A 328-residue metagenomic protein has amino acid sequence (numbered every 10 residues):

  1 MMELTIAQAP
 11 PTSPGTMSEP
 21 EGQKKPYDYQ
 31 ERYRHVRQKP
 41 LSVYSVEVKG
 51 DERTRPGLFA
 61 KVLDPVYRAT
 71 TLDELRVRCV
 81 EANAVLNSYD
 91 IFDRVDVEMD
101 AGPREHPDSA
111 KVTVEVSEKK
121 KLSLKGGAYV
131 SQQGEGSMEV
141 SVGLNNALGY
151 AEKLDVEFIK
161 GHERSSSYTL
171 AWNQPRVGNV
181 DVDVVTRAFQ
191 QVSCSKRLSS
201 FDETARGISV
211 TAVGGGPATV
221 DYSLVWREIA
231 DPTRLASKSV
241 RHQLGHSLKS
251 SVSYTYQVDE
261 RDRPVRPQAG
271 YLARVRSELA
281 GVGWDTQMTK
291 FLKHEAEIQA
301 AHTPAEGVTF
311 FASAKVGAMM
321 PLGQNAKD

Functional and structural regions predicted by a protein language model:
M2-E74, M99-N145, N179-D183, Y271: Periplasmic POTRA and POTRA-like interaction domains that precede and scaffold membrane channels/assemblies
I6, V213, P304: Basic phosphate/pyrophosphate-binding loop/patch that engages nucleotide-derived ligands
R53-T54, R68-A69, K121-S123, L148-G149 (+7 more regions): Short beta-strands and strand-coil junctions in structured, solvent-facing domains, enriched
L63-P65, Q190-V192, S277-G281: Short, histidine-centered active-site or binding-site loop motifs used for metal coordination, general acid-base
C79, V85-E98, R104-P267, Y271-R274: Gram-negative/organellar outer-membrane beta-barrel architecture
K238-G245, K249-D328: C-terminal outer-membrane beta-barrel translocator/porin domains of Gram-negative envelope proteins and their
